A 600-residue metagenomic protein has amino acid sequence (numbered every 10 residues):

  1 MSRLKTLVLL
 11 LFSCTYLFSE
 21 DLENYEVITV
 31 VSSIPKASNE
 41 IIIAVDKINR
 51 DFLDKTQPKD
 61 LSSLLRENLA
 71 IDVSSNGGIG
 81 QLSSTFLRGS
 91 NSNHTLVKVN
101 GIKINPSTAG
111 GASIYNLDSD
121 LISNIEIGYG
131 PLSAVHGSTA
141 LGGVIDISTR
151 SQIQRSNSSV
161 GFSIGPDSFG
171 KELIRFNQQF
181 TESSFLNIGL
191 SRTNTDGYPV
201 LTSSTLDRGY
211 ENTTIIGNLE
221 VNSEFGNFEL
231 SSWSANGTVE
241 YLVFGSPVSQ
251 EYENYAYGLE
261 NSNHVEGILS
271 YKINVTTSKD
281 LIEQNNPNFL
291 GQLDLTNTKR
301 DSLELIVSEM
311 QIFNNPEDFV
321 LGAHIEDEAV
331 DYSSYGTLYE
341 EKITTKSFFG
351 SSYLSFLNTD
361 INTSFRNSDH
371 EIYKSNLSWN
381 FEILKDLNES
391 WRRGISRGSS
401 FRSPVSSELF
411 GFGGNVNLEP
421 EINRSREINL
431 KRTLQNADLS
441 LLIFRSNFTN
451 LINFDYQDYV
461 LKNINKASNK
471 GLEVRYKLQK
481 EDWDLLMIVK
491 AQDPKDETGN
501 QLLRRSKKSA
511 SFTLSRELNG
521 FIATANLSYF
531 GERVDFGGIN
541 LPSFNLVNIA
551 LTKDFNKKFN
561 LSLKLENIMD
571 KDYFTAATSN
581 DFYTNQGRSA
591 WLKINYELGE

Functional and structural regions predicted by a protein language model:
V27-D54: N-terminal periplasmic "start-of-domain" segments of outer-membrane beta-barrel proteins
L61-L64, Q81-F86, K98, S113-D118 (+4 more regions): N-terminal periplasmic accessory domains that precede and gate Gram-negative outer-membrane beta-barrel machines
S62, R66-I102, P106: Extracytoplasmic beta-strand/coil segments of soluble accessory domains associated with Gram-negative outer-membrane
I102-G130: Short acidic/polar hinge/loop motifs at secondary-structure boundaries that mediate gating or recognition
D146, I153-R155, S163, R175-Y252 (+1 more regions): Periplasmic-side early beta-strands and strand-to-turn transitions of outer-membrane beta-barrels
G245-H264, T298, D386, W391-R392 (+5 more regions): Outer-membrane beta-barrel signature, preferentially recognizing the C-terminal barrel domain of Gram-negative
L354-I361, N436, F444-N447, N463-F536 (+3 more regions): Gram-negative outer-membrane beta-barrel transporters
T449, T552-E600: C-terminal beta-signal and adjacent terminal beta-strands/loops of Gram-negative outer-membrane beta-barrel proteins
